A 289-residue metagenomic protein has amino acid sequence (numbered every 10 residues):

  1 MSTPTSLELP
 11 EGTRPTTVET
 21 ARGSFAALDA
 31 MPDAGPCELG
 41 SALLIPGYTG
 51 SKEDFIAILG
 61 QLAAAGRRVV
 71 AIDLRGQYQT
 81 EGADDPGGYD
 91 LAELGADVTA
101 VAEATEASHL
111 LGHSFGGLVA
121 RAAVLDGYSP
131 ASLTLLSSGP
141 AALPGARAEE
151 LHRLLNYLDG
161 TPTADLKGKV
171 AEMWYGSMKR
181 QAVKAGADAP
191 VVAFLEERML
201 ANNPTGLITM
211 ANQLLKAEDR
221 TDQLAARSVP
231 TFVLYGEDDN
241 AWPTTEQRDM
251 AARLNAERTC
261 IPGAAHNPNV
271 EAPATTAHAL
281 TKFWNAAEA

Functional and structural regions predicted by a protein language model:
M1-L43, A64-R67, L135, E172 (+2 more regions): Alpha/beta-hydrolase fold catalytic core
E8-P10, A21, A64, V70-L111 (+2 more regions): Active-site loop/oxyanion-hole signature of alpha/beta-hydrolase fold enzymes
A26-G82: Conserved HGGG/HGGXW glycine-rich cap/lid loop of the alpha/beta-hydrolase fold
D54-I56, T80-P86, G145-R147, T244-T245: Conserved catalytic-core motifs of eukaryotic protein kinase domains, centered on the activation segment
L74-Q77, S138, G263: Active-site loop/turn elements of alpha/beta-hydrolase fold enzymes, especially the short glycine-/histidine-rich
R121, L125-A164: Flexible "cap/lid" loop of the alpha/beta hydrolase fold
L143-E149, A164-A226: Conserved alpha/beta-hydrolase catalytic His-Asp/Glu region
S228-A264, V270, T275: Conserved loop-alpha-helix segment in the C-terminal half of the alpha/beta-hydrolase fold that carries the catalytic
